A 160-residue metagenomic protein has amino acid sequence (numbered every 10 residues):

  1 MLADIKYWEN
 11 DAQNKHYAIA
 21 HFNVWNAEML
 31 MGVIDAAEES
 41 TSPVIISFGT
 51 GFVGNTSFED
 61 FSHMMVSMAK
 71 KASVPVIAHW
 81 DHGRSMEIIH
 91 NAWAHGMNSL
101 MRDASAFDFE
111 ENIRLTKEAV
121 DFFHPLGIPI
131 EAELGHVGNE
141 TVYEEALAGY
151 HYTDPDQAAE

Functional and structural regions predicted by a protein language model:
M1-A20: N-terminal amphipathic alpha-helix/helix-capping segment at the start of soluble metabolic enzymes
I5-D11, W25-F52, E59-P75, G83-E160: Alpha/beta enzyme core
